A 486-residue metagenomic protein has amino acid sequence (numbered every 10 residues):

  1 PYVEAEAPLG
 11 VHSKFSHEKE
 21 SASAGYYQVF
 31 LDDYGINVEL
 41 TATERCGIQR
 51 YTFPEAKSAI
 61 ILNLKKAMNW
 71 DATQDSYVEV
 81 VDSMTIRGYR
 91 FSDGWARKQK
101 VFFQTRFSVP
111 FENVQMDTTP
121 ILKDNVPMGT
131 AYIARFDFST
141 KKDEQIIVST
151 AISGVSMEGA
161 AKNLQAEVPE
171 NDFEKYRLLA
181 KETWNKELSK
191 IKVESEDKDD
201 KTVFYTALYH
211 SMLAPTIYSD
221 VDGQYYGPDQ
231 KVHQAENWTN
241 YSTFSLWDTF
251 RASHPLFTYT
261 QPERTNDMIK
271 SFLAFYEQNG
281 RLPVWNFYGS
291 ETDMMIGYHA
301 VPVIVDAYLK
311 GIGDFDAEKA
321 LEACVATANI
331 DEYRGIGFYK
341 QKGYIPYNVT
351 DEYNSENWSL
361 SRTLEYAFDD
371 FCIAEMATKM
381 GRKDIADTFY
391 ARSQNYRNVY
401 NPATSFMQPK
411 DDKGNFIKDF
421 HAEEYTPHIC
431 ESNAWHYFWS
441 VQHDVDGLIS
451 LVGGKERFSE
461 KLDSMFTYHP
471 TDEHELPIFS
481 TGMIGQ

Functional and structural regions predicted by a protein language model:
P1-P8, E194-V221, L256-F272, I296-I330 (+1 more regions): Carboxylate/His-rich catalytic cores and anion/metal-binding grooves
P1-Y241, A274: Beta-sandwich/jelly-roll carbohydrate-recognition scaffolds of carbohydrate-active enzymes
A22-A24, E44-C46, A131, W247 (+3 more regions): Short, solvent-exposed loop/turn segments at the edges of secondary structure
A24-G25, G223-P228, R251-T258, R264-L273 (+1 more regions): Glycine-rich phosphate-binding loop of nucleotide-binding enzymes
N69-A72, L213-S219, E277-P283, D331-R334 (+2 more regions): Secretory-pathway/luminal and periplasmic proteins that interact with or process carbohydrate-rich
A207, F272-N279, V284-F287, A377: Primarily short, surface-exposed interaction patches in extracytoplasmic proteins
E236-T260, V301, G311-Q486: Active-site core of glycosidic bond-cleaving carbohydrate-active enzymes
